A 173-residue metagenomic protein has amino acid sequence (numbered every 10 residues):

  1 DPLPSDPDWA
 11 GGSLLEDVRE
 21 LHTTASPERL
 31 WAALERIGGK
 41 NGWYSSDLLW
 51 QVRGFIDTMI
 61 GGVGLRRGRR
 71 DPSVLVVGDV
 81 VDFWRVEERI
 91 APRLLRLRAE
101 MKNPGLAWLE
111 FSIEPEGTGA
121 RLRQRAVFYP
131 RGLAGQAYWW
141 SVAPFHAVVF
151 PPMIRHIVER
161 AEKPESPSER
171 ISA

Functional and structural regions predicted by a protein language model:
D1-G64, I171-A173: Hydrophobic ligand-binding cavity/cleft-lining segments
L14-H22, L94, W108, G119-R123: Intrinsic-disorder/low-complexity, polar/charged segments enriched in Ser/Thr/Lys/Arg/Asp/Glu/Gln
G62-V81: Secreted/surface-exposed cysteine- and glycine-rich disulfide frameworks
V80-D82, R93, G105-L109: Short beta-strand or tight-loop elements that sit immediately N-terminal to catalytic metal-binding acidic residues
R89-L97: Short, hydrophobic/aromatic-rich segments at coil-to-beta transitions
A99-A147, I157: Beta-strand/loop substructures that line and gate deep hydrophobic ligand-binding cavities in soluble
V158-A173: Short, highly charged C-terminal tails/helix-capping segments
